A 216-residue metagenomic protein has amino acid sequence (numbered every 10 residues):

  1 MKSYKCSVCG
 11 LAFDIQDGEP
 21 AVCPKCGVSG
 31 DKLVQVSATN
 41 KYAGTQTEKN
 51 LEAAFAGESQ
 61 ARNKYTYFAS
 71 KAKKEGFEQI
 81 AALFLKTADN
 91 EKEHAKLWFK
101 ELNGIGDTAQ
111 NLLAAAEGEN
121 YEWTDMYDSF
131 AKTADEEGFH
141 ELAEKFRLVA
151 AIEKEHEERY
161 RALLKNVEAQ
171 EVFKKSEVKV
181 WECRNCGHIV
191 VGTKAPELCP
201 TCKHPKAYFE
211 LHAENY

Functional and structural regions predicted by a protein language model:
K2-Y216: Non-heme di-metal
